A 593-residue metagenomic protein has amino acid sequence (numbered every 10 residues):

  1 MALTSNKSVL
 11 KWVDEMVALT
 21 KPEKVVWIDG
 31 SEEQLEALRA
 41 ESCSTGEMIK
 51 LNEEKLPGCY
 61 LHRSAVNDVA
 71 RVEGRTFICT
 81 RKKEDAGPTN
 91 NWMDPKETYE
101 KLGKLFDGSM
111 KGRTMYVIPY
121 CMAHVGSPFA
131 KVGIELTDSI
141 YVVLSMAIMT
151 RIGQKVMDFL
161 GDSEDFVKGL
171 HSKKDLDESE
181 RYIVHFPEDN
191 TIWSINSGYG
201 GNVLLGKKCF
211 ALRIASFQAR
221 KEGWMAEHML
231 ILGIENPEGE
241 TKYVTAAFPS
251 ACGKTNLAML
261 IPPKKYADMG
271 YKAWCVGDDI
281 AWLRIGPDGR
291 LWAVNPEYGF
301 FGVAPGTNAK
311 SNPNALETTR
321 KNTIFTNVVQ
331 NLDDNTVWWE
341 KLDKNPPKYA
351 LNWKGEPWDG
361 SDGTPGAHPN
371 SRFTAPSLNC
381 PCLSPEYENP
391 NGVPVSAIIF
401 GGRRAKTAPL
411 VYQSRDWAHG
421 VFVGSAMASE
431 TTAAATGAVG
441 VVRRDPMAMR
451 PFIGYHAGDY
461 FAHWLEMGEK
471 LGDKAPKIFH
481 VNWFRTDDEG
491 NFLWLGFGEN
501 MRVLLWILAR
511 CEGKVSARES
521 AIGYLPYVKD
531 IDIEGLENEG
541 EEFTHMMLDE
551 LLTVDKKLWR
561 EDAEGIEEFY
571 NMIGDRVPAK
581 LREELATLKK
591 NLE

Functional and structural regions predicted by a protein language model:
A2-C252, P262-E593: Conserved internal helical-beta-strand scaffold that buttresses enzyme catalytic cores
L257: Hydrophobic positions on the alpha1 helix immediately C-terminal to the Walker A/P-loop
